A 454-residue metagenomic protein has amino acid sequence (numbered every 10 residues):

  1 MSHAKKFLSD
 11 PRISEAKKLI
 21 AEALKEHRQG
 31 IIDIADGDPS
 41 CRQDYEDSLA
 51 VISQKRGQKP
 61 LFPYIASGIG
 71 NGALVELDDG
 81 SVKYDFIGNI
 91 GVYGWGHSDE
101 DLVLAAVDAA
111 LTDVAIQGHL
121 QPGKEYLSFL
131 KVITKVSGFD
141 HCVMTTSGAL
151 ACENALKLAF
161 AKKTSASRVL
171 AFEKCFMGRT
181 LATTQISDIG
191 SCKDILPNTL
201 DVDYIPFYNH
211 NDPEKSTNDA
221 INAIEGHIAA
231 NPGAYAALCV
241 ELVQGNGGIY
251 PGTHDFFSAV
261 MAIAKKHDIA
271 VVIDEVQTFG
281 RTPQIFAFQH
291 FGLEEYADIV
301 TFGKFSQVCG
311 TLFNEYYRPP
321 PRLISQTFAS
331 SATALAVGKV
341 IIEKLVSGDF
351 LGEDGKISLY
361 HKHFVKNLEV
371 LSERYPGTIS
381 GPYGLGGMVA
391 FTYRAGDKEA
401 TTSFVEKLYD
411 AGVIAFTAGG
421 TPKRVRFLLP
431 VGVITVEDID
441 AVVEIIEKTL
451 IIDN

Functional and structural regions predicted by a protein language model:
M1-N454: Conserved N-terminal phosphate-binding loop of PLP-dependent enzymes in the Aspartate aminotransferase
